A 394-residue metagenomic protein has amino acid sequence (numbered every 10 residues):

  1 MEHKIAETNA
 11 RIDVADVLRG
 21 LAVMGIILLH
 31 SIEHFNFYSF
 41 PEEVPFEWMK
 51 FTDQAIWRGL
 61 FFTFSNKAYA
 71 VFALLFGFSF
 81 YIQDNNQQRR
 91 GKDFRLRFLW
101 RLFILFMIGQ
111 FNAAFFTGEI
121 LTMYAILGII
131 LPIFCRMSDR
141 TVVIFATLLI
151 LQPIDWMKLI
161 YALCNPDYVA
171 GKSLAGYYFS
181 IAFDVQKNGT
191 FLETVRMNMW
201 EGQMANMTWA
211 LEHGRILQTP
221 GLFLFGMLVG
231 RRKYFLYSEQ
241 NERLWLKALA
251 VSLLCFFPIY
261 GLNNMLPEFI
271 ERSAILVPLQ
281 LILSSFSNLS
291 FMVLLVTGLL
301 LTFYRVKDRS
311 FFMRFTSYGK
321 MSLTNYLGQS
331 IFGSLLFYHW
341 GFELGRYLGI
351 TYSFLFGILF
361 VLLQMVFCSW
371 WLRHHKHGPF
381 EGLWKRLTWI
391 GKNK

Functional and structural regions predicted by a protein language model:
E2-F76: N-terminal signal-anchor module of multipass membrane proteins
E2-K4, F337, L348-K394: C-terminal "closing" transmembrane helix and its immediate cytosolic amphipathic cap in multi-pass membrane proteins
A10-L18, A22-V23, W245-L249, F303-F332 (+2 more regions): Functional transmembrane helices that form membrane-embedded active or gating regions
A70-N85, L121-C135, G214-Y237, S287-V306: Specific transmembrane alpha-helix
K92-D93, I130-F145, L228-A250: Solvent-exposed interhelical
L148-M227: Long hydrophobic alpha-helical segments that form multi-pass transmembrane helix bundles in integral membrane proteins
K247-Y304: Alpha-helical transmembrane segments and terminal signal-anchor/GPI-anchor hydrophobic tails, characterized by long
L279-S290, S322, G345-M365: Membrane-interface transmembrane-helix boundary segments in multi-pass integral membrane proteins
